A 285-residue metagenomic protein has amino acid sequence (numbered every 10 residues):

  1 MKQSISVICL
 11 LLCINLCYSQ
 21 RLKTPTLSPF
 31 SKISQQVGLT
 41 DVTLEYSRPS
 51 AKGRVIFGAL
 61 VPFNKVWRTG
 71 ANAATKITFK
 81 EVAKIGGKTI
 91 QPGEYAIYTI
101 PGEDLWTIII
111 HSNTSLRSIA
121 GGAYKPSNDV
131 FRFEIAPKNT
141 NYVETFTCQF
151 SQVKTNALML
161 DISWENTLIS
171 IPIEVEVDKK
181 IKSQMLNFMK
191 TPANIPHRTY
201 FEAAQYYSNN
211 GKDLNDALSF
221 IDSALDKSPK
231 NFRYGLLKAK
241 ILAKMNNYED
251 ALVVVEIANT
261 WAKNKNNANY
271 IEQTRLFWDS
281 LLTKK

Functional and structural regions predicted by a protein language model:
M1-L22: Bacterial Sec-dependent N-terminal signal peptides
R21-G38: Short N-terminal segments immediately surrounding and downstream of signal-peptide cleavage
G38, K84-I85, N247-E249: A short, structured loop/turn motif at beta-sheet edges
D41-P92, T99-T191, I195, P229: Extended, well-structured beta-strand/loop surface patches that form recognition or cofactor-anchoring regions within
L186-K240, N247, A258-W261: Alpha-helical adaptor scaffolds
K230-R233, A262-T274: Boundary/linker segments of alpha-helical solenoid repeat arrays
K244-V254, N264, F277-K285: Alpha-helical linker/edge segments of TPR/alpha-solenoid repeat scaffolds and analogous pre-/post-domain helices
